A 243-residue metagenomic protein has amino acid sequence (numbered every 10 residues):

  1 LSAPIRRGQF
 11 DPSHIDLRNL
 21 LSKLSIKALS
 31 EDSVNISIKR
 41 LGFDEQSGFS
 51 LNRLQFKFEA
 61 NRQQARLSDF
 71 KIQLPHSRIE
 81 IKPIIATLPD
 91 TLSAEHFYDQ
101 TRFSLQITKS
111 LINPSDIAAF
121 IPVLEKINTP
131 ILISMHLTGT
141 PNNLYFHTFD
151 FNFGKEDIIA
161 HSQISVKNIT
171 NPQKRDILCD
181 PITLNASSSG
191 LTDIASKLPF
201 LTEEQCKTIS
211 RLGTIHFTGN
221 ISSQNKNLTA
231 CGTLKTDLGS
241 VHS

Functional and structural regions predicted by a protein language model:
L1-F153, T170-H242: Extended amphipathic, helix-rich lipid-handling scaffolds
Q163: Conserved two-metal-ion catalytic palm core of "right-hand" nucleic acid polymerases, unifying RNA-dependent RNA
V166: C-terminal, active-site-flanking charged/polar segments
